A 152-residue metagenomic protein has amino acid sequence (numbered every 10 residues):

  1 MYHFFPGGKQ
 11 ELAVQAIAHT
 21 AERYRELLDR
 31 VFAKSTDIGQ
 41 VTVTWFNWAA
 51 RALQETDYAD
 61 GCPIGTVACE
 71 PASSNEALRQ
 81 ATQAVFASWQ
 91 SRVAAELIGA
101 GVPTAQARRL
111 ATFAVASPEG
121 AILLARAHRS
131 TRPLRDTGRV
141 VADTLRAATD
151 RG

Functional and structural regions predicted by a protein language model:
H3-F32, V43, Q83, Q90: An amphipathic alpha-helix adjacent to DNA-recognition modules
Q15-A18, L28-D60, L110-A114: Hydrophobic alpha-helical connector segments
H19, R23-R30, W48, A52 (+5 more regions): Solvent-exposed, charged/polar functional surfaces in cytosolic regulatory/catalytic domains
R30-F32, A50-Q54, I64-S73, E96: Helix-loop "lid/cap" segments that line or gate small-molecule binding pockets
S35, S74-E76, F86-A111, A147-G152: Hydrophobic alpha-helical bundle segments that form small-molecule/ligand-binding pockets
Q40-T42, T56-Q80: Amphipathic alpha-helical segments used for helix-helix packing
A52-E55, A95, V115-R132, T144-R151: Amphipathic C-terminal alpha-helical segment
G65, T104-L124, D136, V140-T144: Hydrophobic alpha-helical segments that form the core of small-molecule binding pockets and/or dimer interfaces
